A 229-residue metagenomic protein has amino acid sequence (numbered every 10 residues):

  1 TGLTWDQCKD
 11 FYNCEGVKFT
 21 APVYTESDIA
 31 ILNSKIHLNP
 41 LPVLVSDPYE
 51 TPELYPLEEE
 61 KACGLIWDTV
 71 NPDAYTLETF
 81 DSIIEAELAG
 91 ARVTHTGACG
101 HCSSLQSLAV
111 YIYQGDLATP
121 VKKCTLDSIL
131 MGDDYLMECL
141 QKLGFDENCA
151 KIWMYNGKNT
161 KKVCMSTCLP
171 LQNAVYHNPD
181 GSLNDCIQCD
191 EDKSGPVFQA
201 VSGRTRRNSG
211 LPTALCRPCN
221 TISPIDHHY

Functional and structural regions predicted by a protein language model:
G2-Y229: General marker for long, soluble alpha-helical cores
